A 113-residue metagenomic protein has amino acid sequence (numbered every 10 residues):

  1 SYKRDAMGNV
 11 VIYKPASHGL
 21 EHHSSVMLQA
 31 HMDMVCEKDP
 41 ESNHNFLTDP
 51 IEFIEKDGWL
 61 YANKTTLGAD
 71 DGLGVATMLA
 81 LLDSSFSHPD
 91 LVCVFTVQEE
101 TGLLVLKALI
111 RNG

Functional and structural regions predicted by a protein language model:
S1-S24: A non-catalytic alpha/beta surface segment that caps or lines the substrate-entry region of metallo-dependent hydrolase
E21-F95, E100-T101, I110: Active-site metal-coordination/substrate-binding segment of hydrolases, especially metallo-dependent peptidases
L106-L109, G113: Short, low-complexity, polybasic intrinsically disordered segments
